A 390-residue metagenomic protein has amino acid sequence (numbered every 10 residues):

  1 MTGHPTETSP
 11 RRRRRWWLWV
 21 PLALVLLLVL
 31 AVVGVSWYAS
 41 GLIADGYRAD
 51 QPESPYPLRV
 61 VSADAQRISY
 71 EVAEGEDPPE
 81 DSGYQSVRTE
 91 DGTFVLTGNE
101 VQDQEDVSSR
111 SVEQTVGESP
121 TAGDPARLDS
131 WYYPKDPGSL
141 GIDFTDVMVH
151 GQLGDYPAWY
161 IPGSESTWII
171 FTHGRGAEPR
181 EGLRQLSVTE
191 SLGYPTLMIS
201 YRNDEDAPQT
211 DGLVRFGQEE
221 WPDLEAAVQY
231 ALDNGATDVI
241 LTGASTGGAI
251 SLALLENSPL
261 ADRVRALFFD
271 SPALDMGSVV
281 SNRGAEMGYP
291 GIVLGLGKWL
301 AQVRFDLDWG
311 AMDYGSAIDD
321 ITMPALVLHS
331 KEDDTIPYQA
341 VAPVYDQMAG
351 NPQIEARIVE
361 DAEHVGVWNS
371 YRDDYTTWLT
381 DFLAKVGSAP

Functional and structural regions predicted by a protein language model:
E118-S164: N-terminal cap/lid segment of alpha/beta-hydrolase-fold proteins
T189-P208: Conserved alpha/beta-hydrolase
V214-N234, I240: Alpha/beta-hydrolase active-site loop
E256-G310: Hydrolase active-site cap/lid region
D320-T322, V327-D333: Short beta-strand/loop motif that positions the catalytic acidic residue of the alpha/beta-hydrolase fold
P337-Q347: Short alpha-helix in the alpha/beta-hydrolase fold that links the catalytic acid
Q347-G366, R372: Catalytic histidine neighborhood in serine/cysteine hydrolases with alpha/beta-hydrolase-type architecture
V367-D381: Post-His helix in hydrolase/transferase enzymes
